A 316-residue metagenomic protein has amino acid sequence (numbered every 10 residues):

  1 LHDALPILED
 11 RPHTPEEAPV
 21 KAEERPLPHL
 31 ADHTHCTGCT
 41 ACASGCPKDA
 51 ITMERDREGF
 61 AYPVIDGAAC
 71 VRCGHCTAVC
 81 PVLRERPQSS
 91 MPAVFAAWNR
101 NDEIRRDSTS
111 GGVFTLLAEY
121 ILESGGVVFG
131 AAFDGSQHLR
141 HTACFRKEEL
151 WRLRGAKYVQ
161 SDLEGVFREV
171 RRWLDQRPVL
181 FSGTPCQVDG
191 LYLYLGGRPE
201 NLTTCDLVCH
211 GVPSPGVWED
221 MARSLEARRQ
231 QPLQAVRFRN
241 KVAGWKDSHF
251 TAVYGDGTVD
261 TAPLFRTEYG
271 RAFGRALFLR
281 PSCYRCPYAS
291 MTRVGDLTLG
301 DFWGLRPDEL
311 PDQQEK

Functional and structural regions predicted by a protein language model:
L1-L5: Short, small-residue-biased leader/transition segments that mark boundaries at the very start of proteins
P6-K21, P263-L264: Short, intrinsically disordered terminal tails adjacent to the first/last structured region
D10, P19, P28, A41-V64 (+2 more regions): Iron-sulfur cluster-binding cysteine motifs and their immediate structural context in ferredoxin-like electron-transfer
K21-P26, L30-H33, V64-G67, R266-G274: Short, intrinsically disordered, charge-biased short linear motifs at domain edges
P26-S44, L116: N-terminal basic/disordered segments at the start of proteins
C36-C42, C46, C70-C76, C80 (+2 more regions): Short cysteine clusters
G67, C73, A143-C144: Glycine-rich loop at the start of a catalytic domain that most often binds anionic cofactors/ligands
P81, P87-K316: Iron-sulfur-associated redox domains of electron-transfer enzymes in respiratory and anaerobic energy metabolism
